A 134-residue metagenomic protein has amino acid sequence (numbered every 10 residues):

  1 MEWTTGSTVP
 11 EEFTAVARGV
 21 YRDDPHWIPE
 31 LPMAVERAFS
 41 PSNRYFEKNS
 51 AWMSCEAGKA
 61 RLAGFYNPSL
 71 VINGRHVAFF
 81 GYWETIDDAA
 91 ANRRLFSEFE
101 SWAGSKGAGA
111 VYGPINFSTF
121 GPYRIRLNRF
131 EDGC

Functional and structural regions predicted by a protein language model:
M1-P41, H76: Short amphipathic alpha-helix that is part of the acyltransferase structural core
L31, N43, S50, A89 (+1 more regions): Solvent-exposed, flexible loop/coil residues
S40-E56: A short helix-loop-beta-strand connector motif used in the catalytic cores of GNAT acetyltransferases and, in some
S54, A63, F79-G81: Short, conserved beta-strand segments within well-ordered enzyme catalytic domains that often line or immediately flank
G58-N67: Conserved beta-strand in the GNAT
I72-C134: Acyl-donor binding region in acyl/amide transferases
